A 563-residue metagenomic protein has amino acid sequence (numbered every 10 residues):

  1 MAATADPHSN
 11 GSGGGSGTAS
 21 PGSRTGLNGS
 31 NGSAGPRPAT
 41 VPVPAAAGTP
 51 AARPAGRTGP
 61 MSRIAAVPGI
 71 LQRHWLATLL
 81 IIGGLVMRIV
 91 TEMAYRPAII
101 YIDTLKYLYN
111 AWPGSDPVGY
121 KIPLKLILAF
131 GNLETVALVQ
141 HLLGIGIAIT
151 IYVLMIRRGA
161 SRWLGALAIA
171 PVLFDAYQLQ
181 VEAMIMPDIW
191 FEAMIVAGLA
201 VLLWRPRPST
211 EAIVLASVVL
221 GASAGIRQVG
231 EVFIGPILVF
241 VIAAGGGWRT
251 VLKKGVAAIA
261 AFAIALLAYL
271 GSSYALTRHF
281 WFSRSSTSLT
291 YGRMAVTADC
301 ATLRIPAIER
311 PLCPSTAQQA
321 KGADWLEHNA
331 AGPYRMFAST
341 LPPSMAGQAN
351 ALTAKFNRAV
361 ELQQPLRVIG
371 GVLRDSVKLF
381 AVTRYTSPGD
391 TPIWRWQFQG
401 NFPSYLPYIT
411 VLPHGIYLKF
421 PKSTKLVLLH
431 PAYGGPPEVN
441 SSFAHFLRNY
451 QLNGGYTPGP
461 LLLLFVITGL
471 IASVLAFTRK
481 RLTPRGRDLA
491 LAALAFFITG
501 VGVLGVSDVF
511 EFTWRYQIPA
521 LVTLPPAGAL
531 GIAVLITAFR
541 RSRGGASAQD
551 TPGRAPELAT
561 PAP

Functional and structural regions predicted by a protein language model:
M1-R88, L491, T537-Q549, A559-P563: Start-transfer (signal-anchor) and selected internal transmembrane alpha helices of multi-pass inner/ER membrane
Q72, G131-T135, G370-F496: Membrane-interface anchor segments at the N-terminal boundary of transmembrane helices in multi-pass membrane enzymes
Q72-I99, L173-F174, A261-S273: Transmembrane signal-anchor helices characteristic of membrane glycosylation enzymes that use polyprenol
I102, V136-L143, A170-A197, L202 (+3 more regions): Multi-pass, polyprenyl lipid-linked donor-dependent membrane glycosyltransferases
Y109-L142, P519: Short hydrophobic/aromatic helix or loop-helix immediately within or flanking a transmembrane segment in polytopic
G159, G198-I213, V241-G245: Membrane-interface transmembrane helices that cradle and orient dolichyl/undecaprenyl
I169, I213-R227, L238, A261-A265 (+1 more regions): Membrane-interface alpha helices of multi-pass inner-membrane proteins
S283-Y433: Membrane-proximal stem/loop segments at transmembrane-domain junctions that anchor or position
